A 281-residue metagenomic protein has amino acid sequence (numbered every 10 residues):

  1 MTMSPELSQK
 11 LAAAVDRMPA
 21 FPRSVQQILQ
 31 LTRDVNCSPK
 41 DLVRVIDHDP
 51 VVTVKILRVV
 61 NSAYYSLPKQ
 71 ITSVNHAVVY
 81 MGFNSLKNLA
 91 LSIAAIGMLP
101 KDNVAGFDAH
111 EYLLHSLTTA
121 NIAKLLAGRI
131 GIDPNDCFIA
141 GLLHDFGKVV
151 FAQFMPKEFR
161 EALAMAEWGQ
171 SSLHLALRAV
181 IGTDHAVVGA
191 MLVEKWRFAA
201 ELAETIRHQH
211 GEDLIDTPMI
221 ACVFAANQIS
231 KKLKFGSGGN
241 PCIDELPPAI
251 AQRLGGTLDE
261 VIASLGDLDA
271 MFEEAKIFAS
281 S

Functional and structural regions predicted by a protein language model:
M1, T257, A263-S281: Terminal targeting/low-complexity segments that flank the catalytic cores of oxidoreductases
M1-P248, S280: Conserved alpha-helical "signature site" that marks functionally important helical segments or helix/loop junctions
A200-E204, L254-L265: Short, surface-exposed acidic
A251: ATPase catalytic-site recognition across NTP-hydrolyzing enzymes
